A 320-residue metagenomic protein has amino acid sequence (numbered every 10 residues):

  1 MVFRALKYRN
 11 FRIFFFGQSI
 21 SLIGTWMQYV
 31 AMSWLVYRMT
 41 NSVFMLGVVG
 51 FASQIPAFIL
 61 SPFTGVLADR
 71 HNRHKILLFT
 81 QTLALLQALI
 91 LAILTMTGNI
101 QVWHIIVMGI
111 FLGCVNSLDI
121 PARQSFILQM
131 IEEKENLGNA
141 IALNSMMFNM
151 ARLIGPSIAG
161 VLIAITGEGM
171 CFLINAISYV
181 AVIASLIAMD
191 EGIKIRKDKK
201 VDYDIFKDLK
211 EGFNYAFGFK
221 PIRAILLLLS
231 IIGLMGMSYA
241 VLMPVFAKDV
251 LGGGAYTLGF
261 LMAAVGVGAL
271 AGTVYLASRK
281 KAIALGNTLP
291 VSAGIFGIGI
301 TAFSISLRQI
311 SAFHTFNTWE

Functional and structural regions predicted by a protein language model:
M1-P56, N214, G218-V265: Helix-loop boundary and gating motifs at the non-cytosolic
S19, I100-L118, S230, G299 (+1 more regions): Hydrophobic core of transmembrane alpha-helices in multi-pass small-molecule transporters, especially MFS/SLC-type
S33-M39, L91-T97, I154-I174, D249-V250: Transmembrane alpha-helix termini and helix-breaking/packing motifs in multi-pass membrane transporters
A57-M96: Conserved MFS/SLC helix-loop-helix module at the cytosolic interface between two early adjacent transmembrane helices
I59-P62, R70, I76, K210 (+3 more regions): C-terminal transmembrane bundle of multi-pass solute transporters/carriers
T82-N99, G294-R308: C-terminal ends and interior cores of transmembrane alpha-helices in multi-pass membrane transporters/permeases
G109-M150: Cytoplasmic helix-loop-helix junction between adjacent transmembrane helices in 12-TM secondary transporters
S125, Q129, E168, F172-Y203 (+1 more regions): Helix-loop junctions on the cytosolic side of multi-pass membrane transporters, especially the intracellular loop
